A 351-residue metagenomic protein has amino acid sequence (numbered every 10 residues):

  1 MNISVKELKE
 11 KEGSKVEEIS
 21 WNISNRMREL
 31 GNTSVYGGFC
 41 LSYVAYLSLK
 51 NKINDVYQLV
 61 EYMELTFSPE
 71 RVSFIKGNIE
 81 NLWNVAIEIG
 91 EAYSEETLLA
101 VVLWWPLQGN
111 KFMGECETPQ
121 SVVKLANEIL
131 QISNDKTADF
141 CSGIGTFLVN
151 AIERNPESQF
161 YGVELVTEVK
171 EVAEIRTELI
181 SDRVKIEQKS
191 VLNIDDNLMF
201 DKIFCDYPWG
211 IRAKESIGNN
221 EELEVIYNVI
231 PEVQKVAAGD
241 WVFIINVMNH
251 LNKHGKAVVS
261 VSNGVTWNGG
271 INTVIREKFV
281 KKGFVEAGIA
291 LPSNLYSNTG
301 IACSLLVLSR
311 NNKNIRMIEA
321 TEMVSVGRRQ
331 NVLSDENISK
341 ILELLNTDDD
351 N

Functional and structural regions predicted by a protein language model:
N2-E12, Y207-N351: A conserved structural/catalytic subdomain of Rossmann-like adenosyl-cofactor enzymes
S4-G31: Short amphipathic alpha-helical segments and their helix-coil junctions
K9, G13, G31-F112: Long recognition/docking surfaces used for binding and targeting
S24, R28, N127-Q131, M248: Generic structural signal for well-ordered alpha-helical scaffold segments
T33-Y36, E117-S121, Q234-W241: Short, conserved micro-motifs enriched in small and acidic residues
A100-V101, N150, N246: A short acidic, amphipathic alpha-helical/loop segment
G109-R212, H254, S262-G264, I275-R276 (+1 more regions): Conserved S-adenosyl-L-methionine
